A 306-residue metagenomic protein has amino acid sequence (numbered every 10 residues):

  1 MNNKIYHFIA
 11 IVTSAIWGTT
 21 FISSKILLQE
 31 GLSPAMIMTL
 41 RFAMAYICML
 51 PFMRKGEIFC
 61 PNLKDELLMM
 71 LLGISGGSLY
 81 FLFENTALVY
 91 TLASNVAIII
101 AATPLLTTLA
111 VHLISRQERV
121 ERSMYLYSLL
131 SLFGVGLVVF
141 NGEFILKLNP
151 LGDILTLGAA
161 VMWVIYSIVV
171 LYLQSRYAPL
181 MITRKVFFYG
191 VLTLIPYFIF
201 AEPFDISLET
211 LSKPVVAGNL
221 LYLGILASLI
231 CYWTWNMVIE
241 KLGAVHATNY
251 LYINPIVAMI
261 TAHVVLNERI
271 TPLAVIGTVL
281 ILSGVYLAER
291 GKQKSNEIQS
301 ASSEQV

Functional and structural regions predicted by a protein language model:
M1-L40, I74, K147-S175, L194-P196 (+2 more regions): Glycine-/small-residue-enriched transmembrane alpha-helix faces in small-molecule transporters and effluxers
N2-Y6, E30-A35, T39, P61-L67 (+4 more regions): Juxtamembrane helix-entry segments on the extracytoplasmic side of multipass membrane proteins
A10, S14, L40, G77 (+4 more regions): Helix-helix packing/entry segments at the starts of transmembrane helices
A15, M44-C48, I99-I114, L129 (+4 more regions): Alpha-helical transmembrane segments of compact multi-pass small-molecule transporters, enriched in specific families
T19, S23-I26, A45-P61, L113 (+4 more regions): Membrane-interface helix-cap regions at the ends of transmembrane helices in multi-pass membrane proteins
T20-F21, L50-I100, G136-V139, G224-L242: Specific transmembrane alpha-helical segments of multi-pass solute transporters/efflux pumps, especially DMT/EamA
Q29-L79, P104-A110, L130, V161-V169 (+3 more regions): Transmembrane alpha-helices of multi-pass small-molecule transport proteins
M49, M70, P104, A110 (+3 more regions): Hydrophobic transmembrane alpha-helices of multi-pass small-molecule transport proteins
